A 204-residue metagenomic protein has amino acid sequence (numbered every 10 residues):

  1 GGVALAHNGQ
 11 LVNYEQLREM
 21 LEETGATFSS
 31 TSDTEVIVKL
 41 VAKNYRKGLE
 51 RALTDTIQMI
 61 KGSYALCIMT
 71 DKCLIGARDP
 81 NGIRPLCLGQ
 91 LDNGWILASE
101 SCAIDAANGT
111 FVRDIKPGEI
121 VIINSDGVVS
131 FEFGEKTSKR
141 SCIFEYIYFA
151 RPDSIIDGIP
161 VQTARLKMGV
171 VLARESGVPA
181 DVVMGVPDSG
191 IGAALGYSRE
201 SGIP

Functional and structural regions predicted by a protein language model:
G1-P117, I122-D181, V186: Conserved short alpha-helical segments that host acidic/polar catalytic motifs at enzyme active sites
I191-P204: Carboxylate/His-rich catalytic cores and anion/metal-binding grooves
